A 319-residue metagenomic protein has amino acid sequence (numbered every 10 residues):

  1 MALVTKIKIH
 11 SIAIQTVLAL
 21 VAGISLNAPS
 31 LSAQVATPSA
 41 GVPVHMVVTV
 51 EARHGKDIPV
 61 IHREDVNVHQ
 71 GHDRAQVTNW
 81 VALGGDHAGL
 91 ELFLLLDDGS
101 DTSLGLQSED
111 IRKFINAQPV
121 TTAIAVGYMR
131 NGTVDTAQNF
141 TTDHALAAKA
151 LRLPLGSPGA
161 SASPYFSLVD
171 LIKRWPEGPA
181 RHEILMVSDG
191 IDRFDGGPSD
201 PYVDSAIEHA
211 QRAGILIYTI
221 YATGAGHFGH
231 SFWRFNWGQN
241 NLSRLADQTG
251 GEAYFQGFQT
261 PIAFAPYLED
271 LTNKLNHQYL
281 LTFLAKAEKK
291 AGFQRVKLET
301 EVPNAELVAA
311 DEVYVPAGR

Functional and structural regions predicted by a protein language model:
M1-H10: N-terminal secretory signal peptides that target proteins for export/translocation
A13-A28: Bacterial N-terminal signal peptides
L31-R319: Scaffold/interface architecture of coatomer-like assemblies
